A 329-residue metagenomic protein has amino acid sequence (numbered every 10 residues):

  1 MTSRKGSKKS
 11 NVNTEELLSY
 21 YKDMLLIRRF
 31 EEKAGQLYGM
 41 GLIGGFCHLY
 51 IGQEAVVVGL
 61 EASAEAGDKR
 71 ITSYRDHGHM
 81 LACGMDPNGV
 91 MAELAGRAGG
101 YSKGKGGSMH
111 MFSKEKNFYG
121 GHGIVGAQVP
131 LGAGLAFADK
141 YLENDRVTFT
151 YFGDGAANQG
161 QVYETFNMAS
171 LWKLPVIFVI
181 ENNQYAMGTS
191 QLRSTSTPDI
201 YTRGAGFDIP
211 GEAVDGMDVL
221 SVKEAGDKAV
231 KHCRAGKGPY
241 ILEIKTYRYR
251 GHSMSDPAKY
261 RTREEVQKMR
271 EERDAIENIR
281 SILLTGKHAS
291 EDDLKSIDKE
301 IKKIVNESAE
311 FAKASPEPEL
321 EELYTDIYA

Functional and structural regions predicted by a protein language model:
M1-V56, M254-A329: Conserved acidic/glycine
M24, G41, S63, L94 (+6 more regions): Alpha-helix boundary/capping residues
E32-G35, M40-W172, R193-S196, Y201 (+1 more regions): Cofactor-binding active-site loop characterized by glycine-rich and histidine/acidic residues
Y74, I244-T246, I327: A general secondary-structure junction signal
M80-A82, G188, H252, E322: Short acidic, gly/pro-rich beta-turn/loop elements at beta-sheet edges and active-site/ligand-binding grooves
N117-A314: Glycine-rich ThDP/TPP pyrophosphate-binding loop and its adjacent helix/strand module within ThDP-dependent enzymes
